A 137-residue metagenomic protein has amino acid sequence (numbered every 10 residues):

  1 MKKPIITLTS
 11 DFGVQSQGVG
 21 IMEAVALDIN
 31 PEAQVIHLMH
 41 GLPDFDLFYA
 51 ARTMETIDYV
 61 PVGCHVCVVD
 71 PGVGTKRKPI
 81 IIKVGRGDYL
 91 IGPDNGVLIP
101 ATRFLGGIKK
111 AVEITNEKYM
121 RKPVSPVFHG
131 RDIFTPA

Functional and structural regions predicted by a protein language model:
P4-I5, Q17, I29-H37, G41-Y49 (+2 more regions): Active-site histidine-anchored catalytic micro-motif
T7-V14, V19: N-terminal signal-anchor module of multipass membrane proteins
G18-A26: Short, solvent-exposed amphipathic alpha-helices that sit in or adjacent to ligand/effector-binding or catalytic
E23, A51-M54: A generic alpha-helix structural signal
